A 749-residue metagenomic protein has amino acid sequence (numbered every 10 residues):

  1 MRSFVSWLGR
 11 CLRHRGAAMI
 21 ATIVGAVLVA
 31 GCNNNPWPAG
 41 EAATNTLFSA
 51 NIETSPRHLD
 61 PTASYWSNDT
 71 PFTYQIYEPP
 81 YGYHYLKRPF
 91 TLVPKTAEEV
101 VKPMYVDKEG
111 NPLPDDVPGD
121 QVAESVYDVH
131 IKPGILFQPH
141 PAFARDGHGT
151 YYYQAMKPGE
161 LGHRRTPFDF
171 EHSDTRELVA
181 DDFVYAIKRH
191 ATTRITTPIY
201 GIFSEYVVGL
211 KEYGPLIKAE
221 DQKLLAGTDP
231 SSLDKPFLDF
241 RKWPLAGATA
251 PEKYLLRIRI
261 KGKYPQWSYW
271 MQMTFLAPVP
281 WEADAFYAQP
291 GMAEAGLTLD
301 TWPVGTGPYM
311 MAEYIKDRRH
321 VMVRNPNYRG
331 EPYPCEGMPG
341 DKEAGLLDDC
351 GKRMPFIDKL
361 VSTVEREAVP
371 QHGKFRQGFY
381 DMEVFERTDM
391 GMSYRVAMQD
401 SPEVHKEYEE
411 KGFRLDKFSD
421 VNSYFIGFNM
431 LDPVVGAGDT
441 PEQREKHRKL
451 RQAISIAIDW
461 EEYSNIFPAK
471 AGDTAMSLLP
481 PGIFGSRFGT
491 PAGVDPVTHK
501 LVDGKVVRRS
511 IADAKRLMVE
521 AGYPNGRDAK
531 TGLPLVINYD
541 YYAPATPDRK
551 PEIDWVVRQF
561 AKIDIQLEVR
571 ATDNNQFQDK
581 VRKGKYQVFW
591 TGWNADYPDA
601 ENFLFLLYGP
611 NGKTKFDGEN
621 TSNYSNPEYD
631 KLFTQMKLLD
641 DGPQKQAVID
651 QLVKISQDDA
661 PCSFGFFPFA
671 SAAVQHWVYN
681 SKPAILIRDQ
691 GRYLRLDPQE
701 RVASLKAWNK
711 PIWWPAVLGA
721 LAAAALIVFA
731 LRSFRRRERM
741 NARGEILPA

Functional and structural regions predicted by a protein language model:
S3, G31-G40, Y85-L86, P133-T196 (+11 more regions): Extracytoplasmic/periplasmic ligand-capture domains
F4-M19: Bacterial N-terminal signal peptides that target proteins for export
A18-A30: Bacterial N-terminal signal peptides
T46-L47, E124-D128, K253-R257, K359 (+1 more regions): Intrinsic-disorder/low-complexity, polar/charged segments enriched in Ser/Thr/Lys/Arg/Asp/Glu/Gln
A50-G119, V304: N-terminal lobe/hinge region of extracytoplasmic solute-binding protein
Q121-A123, E252, K316: Residue-level recognition of beta-strand termini and adjacent short loop/turns
P280-D284, A288-G291, A672-N709: A C-terminal, polar beta->alpha supersecondary segment
D650-L686: Extracytoplasmic/lumenal ectodomains and periplasmic regions of secretory and membrane proteins
